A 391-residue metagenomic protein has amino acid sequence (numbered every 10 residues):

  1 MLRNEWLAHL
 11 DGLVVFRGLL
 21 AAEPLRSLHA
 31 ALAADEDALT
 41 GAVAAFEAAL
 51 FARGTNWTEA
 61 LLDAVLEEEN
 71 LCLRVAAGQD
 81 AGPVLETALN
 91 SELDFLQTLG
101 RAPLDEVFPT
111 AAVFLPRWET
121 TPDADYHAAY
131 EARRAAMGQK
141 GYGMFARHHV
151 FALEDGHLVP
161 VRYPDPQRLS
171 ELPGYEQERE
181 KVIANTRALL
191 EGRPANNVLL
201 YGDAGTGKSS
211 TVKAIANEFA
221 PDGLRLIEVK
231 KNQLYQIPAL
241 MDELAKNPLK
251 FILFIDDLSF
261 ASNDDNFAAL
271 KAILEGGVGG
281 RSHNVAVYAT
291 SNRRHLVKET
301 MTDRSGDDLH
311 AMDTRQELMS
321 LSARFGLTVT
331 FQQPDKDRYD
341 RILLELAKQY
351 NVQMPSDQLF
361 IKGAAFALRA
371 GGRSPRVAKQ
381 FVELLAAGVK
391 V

Functional and structural regions predicted by a protein language model:
M1-P173: AAA+ P-loop ATPase mechanoenzymes
P164-V198: Pre-Walker A (pre-P-loop) alpha-helix and adjacent loop at the N terminus of AAA/AAA+ ATPase modules, a conserved
R179-I183, A220-F251, S262-A268: Short glycine-rich substrate-engagement loop in P-loop NTPases that contacts/grips substrate
N197-I227, L240-A245: Walker A/P-loop
D242-K246, A261-D308, D313: Conserved catalytic/switch belt of AAA+ P-loop NTPases
D256-L258: Walker B catalytic acidic pair
D307-M319, G326-R338: Conserved AAA+ ATPase "SRH/arginine-finger" region at the nucleotide-binding site
Q332-V391: C-terminal alpha-helical "lid" subdomain
